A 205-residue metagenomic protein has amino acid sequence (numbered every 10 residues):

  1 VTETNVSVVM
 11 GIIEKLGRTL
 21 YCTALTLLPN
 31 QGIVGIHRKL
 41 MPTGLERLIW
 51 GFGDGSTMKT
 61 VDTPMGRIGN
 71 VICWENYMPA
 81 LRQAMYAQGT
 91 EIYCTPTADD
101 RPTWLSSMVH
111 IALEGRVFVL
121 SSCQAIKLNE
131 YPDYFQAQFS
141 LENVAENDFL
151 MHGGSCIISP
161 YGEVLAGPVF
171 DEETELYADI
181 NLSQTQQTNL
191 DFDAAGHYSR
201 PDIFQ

Functional and structural regions predicted by a protein language model:
V1-V9, R67, C73-Y177: CN hydrolase (nitrilase-like) catalytic-core segments centered on the catalytic cysteine and neighboring Lys/Glu
T2-V6, K15-I92, P96-H110, D191: Active-site catalytic loop in hydrolytic enzyme cores
G11-R18, L165: Short, glycine/charge-rich beta-strand/loop segments that flank catalytic centers and engage negatively charged groups
I13, P42, Q124-K127, S183: Residues that form or immediately flank small-molecule/cofactor binding pockets and catalytic motifs
P29-G32, P64, P160-G162, N181-S183: Short loop segments at secondary-structure junctions
P42-E46, Y77-P79, E173-L176, Q186 (+1 more regions): A short local loop/turn or secondary-structure capping micro-motif enriched for an aromatic residue
Q184-Q205: A conserved C-terminal secondary-structure "cap"
